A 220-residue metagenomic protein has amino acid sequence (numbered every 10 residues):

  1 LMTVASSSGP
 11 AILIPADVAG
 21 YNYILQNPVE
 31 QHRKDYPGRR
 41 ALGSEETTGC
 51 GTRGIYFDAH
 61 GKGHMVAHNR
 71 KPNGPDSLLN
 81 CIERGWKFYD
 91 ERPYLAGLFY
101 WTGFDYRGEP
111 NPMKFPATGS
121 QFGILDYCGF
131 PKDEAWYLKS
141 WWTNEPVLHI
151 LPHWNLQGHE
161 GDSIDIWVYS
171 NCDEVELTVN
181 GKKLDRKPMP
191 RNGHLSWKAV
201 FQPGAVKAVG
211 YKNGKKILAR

Functional and structural regions predicted by a protein language model:
L1-P188, H194-K215: Extended substrate-binding grooves/exosites of carbohydrate-active enzymes
K216-R220: Extracellular and select intracellular beta-sandwich modules with Ser/Thr-enriched, small-residue motifs on
